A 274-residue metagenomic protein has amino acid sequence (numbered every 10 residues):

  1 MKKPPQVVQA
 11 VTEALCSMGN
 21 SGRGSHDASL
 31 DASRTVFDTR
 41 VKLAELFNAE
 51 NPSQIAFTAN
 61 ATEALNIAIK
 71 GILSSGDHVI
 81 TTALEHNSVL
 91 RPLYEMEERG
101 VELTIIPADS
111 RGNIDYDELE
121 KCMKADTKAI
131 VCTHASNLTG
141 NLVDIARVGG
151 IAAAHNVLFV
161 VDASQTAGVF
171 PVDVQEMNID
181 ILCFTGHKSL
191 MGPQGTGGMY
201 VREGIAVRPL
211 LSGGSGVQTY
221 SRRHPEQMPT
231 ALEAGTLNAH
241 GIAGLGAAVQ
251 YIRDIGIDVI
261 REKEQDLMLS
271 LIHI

Functional and structural regions predicted by a protein language model:
M1-I272: Pyridoxal 5′-phosphate
